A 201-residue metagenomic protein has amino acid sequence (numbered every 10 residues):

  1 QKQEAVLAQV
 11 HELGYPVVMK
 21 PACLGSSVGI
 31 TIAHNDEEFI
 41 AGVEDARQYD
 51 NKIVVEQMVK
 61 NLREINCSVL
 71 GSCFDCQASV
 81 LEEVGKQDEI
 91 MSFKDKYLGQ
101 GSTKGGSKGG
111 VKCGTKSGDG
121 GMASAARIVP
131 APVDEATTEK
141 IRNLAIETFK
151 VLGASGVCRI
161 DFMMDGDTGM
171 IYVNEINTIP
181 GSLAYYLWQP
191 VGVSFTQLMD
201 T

Functional and structural regions predicted by a protein language model:
Q1, A8: Conserved N-proximal alpha/beta basic substrate-recognition cap immediately N-terminal to, or forming the N-lobe
Q3, D36-F39, F195: Residues at or immediately preceding the N-termini of alpha-helices
V10-I30, N51-L62: ATP-grasp fold ATP-binding core
G25, C73, Q87-D88, G166 (+1 more regions): Feature marks short, surface-exposed loop/turn motifs that line or immediately flank catalytic pockets and channel
T31-S117, I128, P132-T137, I171: Phosphate-binding site of ATP-dependent enzymes
M122-T201: ATP-dependent carboxylate activation and anion-phosphoryl transfer catalytic cores that bind Mg-ATP to form
